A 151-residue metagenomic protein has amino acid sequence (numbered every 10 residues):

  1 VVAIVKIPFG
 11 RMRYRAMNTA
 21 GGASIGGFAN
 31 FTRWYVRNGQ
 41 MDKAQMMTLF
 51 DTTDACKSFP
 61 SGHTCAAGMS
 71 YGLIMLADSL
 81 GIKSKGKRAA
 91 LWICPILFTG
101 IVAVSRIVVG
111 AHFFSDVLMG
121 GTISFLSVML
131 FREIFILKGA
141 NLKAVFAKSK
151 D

Functional and structural regions predicted by a protein language model:
V1-N30: Transmembrane alpha-helix/helix-exit interface in multi-pass inner-membrane proteins
T32-D151: Membrane-embedded catalytic cores of phosphoryl/pyrophosphoryl-handling enzymes
